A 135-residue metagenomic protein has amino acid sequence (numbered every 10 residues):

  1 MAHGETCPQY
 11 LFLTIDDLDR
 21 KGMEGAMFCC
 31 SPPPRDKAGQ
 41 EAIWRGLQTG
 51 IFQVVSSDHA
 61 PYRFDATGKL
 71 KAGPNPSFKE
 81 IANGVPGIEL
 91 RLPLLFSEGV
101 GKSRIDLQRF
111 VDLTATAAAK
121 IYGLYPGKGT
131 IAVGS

Functional and structural regions predicted by a protein language model:
M1-V55, A60-R63, G73: Histidine/acidic residue-rich metal-binding segments in metalloenzymes
E24-F28, V54, P61-S135: His/Asp/Glu-enriched, well-ordered alpha-helical/loop segment that forms or immediately abuts the divalent-metal
